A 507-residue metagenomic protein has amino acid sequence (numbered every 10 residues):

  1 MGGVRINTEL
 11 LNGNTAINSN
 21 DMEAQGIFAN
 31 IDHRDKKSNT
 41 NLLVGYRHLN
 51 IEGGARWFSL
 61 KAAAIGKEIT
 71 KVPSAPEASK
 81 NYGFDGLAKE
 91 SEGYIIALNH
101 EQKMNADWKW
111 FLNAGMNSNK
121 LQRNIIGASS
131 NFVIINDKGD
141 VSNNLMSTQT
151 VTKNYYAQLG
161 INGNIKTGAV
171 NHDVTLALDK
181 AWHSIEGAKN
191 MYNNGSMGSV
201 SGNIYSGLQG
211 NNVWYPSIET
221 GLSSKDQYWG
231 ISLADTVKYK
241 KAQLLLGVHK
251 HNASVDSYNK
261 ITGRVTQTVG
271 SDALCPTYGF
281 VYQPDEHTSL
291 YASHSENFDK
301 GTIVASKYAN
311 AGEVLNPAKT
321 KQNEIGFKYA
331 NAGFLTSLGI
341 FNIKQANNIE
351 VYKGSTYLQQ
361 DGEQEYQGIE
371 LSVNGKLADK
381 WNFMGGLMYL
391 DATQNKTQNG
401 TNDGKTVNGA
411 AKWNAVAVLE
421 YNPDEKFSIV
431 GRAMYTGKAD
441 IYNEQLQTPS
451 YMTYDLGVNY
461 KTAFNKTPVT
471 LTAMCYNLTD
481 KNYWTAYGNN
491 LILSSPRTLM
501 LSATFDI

Functional and structural regions predicted by a protein language model:
M1-L60, A88-N99: Transmembrane beta-barrel wall of Gram-negative outer-membrane proteins
G2-V4, K37-L42, D107-W110, A169 (+6 more regions): Repeated loop/turn-to-beta-strand initiation elements of outer-membrane beta-barrel proteins
I6-N12, L42-H48, L112-S118, L176-W182 (+6 more regions): Transmembrane beta-barrel strands of outer-membrane/channel proteins
K61-E77, N131-V141, A188-T220, T266-Q267 (+3 more regions): Surface-exposed loop/turn segments flanking beta-strands in extracellular/periplasmic regions
N99-K103, K109-G115, N119-G127, Q283 (+3 more regions): Membrane-embedded beta-barrel scaffold of Gram-negative outer-membrane proteins
T150, N162, D173-V174, A292 (+2 more regions): Conserved C-terminal beta-signal and adjacent last beta-strands/turns of outer-membrane beta-barrel proteins
T152-N154, T167-E186, T220-Q345, K376 (+3 more regions): Structural signature of Gram-negative outer-membrane beta-barrels, strongest in the C-terminal barrel of TonB-dependent
K241, I340-K344, Q360-N443, T479 (+1 more regions): Gram-negative outer-membrane beta-barrel transporters
